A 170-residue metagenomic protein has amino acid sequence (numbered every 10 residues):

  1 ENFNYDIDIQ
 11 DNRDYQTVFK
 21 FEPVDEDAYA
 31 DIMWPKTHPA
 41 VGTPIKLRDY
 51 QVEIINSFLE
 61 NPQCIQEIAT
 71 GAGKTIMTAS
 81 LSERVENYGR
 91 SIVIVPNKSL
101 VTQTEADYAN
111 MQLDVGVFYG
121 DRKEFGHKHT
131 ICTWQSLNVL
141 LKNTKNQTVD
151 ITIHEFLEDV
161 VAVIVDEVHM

Functional and structural regions predicted by a protein language model:
E1-D49: Helicase-associated low-complexity/disordered flanking segments
K46, Y50, E60-V85: Walker A/P-loop
E60-N61, N87-Y88, F125-H127, L157-V160: Short loop/turn elements that form and flank the Walker-type P-loop nucleotide-binding site in RecA-like NTPase cores
Q66, V93, T130-C132, V163: Hydrophobic positions in the central parallel beta-sheet of the AAA+
A72-M111, Q135: Conserved Walker A/P-loop ATP-binding site and its immediately adjacent core in helicase/helicase-like ATPase domains
G120-T130: Conserved motor-coupling elements within RecA-like helicase/translocase cores
W134-M170: SF2 helicase catalytic motif II
